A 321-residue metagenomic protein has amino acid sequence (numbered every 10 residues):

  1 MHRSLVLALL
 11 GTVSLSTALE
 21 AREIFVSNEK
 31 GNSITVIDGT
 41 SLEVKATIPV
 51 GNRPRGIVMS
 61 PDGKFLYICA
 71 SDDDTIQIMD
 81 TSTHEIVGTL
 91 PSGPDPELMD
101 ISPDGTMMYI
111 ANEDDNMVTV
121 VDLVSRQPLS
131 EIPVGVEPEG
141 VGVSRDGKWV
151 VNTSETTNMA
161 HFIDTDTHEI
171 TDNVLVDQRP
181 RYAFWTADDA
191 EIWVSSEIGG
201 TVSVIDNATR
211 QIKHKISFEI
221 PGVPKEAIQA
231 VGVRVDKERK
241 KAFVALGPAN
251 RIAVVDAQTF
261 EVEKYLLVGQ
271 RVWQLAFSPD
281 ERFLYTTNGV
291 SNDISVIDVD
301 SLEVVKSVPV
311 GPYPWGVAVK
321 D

Functional and structural regions predicted by a protein language model:
S4, G11, T17-D321: Predominantly soluble domains enriched in secretory-pathway, periplasmic, or organellar proteins
